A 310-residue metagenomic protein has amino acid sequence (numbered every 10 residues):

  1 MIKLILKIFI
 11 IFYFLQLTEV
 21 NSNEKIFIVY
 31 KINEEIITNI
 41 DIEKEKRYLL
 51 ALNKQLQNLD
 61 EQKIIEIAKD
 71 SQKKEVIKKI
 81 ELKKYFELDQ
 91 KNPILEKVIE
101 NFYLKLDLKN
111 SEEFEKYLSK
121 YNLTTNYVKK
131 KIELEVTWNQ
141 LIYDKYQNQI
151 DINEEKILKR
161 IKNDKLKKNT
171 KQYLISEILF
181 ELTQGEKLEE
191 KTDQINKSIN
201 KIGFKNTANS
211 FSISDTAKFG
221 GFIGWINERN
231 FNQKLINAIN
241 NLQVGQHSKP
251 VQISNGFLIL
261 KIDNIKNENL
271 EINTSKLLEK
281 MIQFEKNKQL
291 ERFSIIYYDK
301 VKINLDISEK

Functional and structural regions predicted by a protein language model:
I2-I11: Sec-dependent signal peptide recognition, specifically the positively charged N-region followed immediately by
L15-E19: N-terminal signal peptide c-region/cleavage motif recognized by signal peptidases
S22-V128, E285, Q289: N-terminal targeting/tethering segments
F27-K31, H247-I253: Short acidic-hydrophobic surface loop/beta-edge motif
D41-A68, Y127-Q147, L158-N200, S210-K234 (+1 more regions): Well-structured core secondary-structure elements of compact alpha/beta domains
L108-N110, G203, N232: Glycine-centered helix-coil hinge/cap
I296-E309: Short, low-complexity, Pro/Ser/Thr/Gly-rich segments in the mature regions of secreted, periplasmic
